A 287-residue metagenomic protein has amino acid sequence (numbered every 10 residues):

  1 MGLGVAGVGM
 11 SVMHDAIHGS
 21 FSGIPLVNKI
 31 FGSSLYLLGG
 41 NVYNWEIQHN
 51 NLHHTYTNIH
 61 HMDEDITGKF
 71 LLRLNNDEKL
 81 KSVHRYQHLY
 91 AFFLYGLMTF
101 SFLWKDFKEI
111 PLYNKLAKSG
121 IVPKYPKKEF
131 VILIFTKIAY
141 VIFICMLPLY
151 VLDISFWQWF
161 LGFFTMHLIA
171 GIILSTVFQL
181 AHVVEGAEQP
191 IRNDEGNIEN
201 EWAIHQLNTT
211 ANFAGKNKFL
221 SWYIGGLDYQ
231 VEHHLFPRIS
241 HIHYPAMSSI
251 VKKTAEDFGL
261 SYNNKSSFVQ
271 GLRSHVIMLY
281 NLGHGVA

Functional and structural regions predicted by a protein language model:
M1-G9, L37, H88-F100, K124-V177: Alpha-helical bilayer-embedded segments of polytopic membrane proteins, i.e., transmembrane/intramembrane helices
G2-Y125, D194-V286: Membrane-embedded catalytic scaffold of the fatty acid hydroxylase/desaturase
H14-G23, V177-A187: A cytosolic-side transmembrane-helix exit/cap motif
G19-G23, I142, I172, A187 (+1 more regions): Hydrophobic positions within alpha-helical membrane elements
S22-G23, C145, Q179, P190 (+1 more regions): Short, function-defining helix-loop hinge/capping sites that tune catalysis or transport
K108-K115, Y150-D153, V184, E188: Juxtamembrane transmembrane-helix termini
T165-Q179, V183-V184, K252-E256, S261: C-terminal, active-site-flanking charged/polar segments
F178-W202: C-terminal, non-catalytic macromolecule-binding modules
